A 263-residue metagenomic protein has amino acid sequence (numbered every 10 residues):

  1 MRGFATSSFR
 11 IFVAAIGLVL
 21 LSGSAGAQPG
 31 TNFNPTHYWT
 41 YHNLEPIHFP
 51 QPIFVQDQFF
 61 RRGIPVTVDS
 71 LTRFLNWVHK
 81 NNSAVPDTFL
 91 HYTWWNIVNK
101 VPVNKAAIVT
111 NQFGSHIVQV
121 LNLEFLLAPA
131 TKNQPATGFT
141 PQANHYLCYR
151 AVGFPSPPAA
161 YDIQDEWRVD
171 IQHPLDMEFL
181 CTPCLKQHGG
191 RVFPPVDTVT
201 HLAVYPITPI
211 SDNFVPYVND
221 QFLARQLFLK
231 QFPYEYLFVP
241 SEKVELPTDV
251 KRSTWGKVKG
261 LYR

Functional and structural regions predicted by a protein language model:
M1-V13: Bacterial N-terminal signal peptides that target proteins for export
R10-S22: Bacterial N-terminal signal peptides
A25-P29: Boundary at the C-terminal end of the N-terminal hydrophobic targeting segment
P35-P50, F89-N104, Q142-A159, T198-F214: Extracellular/lumenal glycan-associated surfaces
Q51-V68, N104-V120, P158-L175, N213-L229: Short, tandemly repeated low-complexity microdomains enriched for cysteine and small residues
V78, F125, P129-N133, F228-T248: A recurrent domain-boundary module in secreted/ectodomain proteins
